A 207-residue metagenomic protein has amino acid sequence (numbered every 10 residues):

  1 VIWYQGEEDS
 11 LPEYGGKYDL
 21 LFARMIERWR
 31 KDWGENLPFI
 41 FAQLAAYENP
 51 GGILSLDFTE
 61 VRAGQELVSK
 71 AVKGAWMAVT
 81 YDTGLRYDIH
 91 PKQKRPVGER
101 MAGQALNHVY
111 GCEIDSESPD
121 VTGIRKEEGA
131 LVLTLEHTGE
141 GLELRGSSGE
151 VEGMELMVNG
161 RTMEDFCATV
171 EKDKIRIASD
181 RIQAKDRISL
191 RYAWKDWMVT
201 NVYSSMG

Functional and structural regions predicted by a protein language model:
I2-G207: Cell-envelope and extracellular/periplasmic
